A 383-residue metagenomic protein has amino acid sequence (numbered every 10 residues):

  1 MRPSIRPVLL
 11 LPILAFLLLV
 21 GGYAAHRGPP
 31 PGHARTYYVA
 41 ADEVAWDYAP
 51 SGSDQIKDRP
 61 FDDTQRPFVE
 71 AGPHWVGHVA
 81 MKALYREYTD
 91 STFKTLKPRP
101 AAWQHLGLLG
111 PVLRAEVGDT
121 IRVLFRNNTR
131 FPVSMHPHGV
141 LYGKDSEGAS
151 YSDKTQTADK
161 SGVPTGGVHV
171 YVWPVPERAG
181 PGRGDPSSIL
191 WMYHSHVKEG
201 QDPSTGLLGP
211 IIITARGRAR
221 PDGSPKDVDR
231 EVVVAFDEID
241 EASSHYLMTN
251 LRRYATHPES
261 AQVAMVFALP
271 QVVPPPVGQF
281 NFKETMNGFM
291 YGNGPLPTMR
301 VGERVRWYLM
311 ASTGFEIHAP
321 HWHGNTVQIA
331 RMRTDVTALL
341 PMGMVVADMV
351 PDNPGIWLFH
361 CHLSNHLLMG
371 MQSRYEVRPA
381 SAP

Functional and structural regions predicted by a protein language model:
R2-P12: N-terminal Sec-pathway targeting helices
L11-L19: Bacterial N-terminal signal peptides
L19-K160, T249-Y254, S260-V305, E376-P383: N-terminal, post-signal-peptide metal-ligating segments of extracellular/periplasmic oxidoreductases, dominated by
E116-G118, P164-V168, D229, R300-G302 (+1 more regions): Solvent-exposed, conformationally flexible loop/turn segments
L124-H136, V140-K144, Y151-R220, T337-P383: Extracellular/periplasmic metallocenter environments
S224-P258: Compositionally biased low-complexity segments at domain edges in trafficked proteins and select soluble regulators
T298, V305-E316: Long, repeat-rich segments with strong aromatic
H318-H321, V327-A338: Intrinsic, low-complexity N-terminal interaction/targeting segments
